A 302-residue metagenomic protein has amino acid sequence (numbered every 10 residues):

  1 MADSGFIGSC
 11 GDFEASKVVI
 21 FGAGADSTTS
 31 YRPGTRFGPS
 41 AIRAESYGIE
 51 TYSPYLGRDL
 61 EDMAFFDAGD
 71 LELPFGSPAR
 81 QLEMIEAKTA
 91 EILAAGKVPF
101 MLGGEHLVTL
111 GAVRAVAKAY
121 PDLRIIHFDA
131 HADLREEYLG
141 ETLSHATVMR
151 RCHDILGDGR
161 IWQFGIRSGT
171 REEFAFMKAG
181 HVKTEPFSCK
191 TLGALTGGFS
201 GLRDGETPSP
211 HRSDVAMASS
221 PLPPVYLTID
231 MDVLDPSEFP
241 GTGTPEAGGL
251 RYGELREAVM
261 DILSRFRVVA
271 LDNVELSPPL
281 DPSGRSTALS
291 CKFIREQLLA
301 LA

Functional and structural regions predicted by a protein language model:
M1-T207, H211-A302: Conserved alpha-helical scaffold segments that buttress catalytic/binding sites
